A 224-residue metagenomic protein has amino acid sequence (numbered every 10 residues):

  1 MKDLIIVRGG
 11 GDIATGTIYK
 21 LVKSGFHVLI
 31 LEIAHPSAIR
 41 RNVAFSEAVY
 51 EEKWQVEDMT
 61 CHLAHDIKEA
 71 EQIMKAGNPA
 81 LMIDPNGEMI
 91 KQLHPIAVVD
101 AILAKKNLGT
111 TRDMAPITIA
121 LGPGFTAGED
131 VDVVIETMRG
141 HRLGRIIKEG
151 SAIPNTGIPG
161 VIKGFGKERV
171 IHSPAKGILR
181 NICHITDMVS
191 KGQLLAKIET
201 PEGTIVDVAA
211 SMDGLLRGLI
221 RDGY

Functional and structural regions predicted by a protein language model:
M1-Y224: Well-ordered secondary-structure scaffolds
